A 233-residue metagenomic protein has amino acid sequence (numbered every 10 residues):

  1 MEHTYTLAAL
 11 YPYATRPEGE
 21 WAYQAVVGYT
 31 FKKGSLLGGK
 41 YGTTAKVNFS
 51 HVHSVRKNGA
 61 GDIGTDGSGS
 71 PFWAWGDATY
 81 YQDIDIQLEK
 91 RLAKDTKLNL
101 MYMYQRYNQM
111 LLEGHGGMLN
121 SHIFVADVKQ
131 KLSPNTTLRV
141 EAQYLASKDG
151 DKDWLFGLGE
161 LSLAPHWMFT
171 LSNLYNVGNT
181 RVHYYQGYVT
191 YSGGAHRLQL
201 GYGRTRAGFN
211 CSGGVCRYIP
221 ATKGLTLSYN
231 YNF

Functional and structural regions predicted by a protein language model:
M1-F233: Exposed, low-structure sequence patches enriched in small/polar residues
